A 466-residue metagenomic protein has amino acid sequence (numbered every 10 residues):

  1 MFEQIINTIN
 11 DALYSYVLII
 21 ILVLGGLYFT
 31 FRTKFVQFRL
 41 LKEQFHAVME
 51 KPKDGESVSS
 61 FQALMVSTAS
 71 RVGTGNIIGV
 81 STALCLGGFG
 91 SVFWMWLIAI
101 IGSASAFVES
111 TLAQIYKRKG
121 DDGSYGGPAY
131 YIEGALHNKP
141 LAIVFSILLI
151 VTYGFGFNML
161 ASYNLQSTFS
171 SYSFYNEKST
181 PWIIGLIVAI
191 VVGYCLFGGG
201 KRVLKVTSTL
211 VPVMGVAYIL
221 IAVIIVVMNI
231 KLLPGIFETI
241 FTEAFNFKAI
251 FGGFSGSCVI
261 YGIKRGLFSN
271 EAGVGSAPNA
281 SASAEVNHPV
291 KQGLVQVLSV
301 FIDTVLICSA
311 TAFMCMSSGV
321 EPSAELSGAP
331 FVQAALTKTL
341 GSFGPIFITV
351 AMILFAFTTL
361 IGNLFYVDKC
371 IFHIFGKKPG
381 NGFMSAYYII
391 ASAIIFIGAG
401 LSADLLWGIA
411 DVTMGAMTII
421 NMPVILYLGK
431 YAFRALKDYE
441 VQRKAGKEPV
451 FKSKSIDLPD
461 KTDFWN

Functional and structural regions predicted by a protein language model:
M1-T74, L84-G90, G102, L426-N466: N-terminal alpha-helical transmembrane segments of multi-pass membrane transport and channel/translocase proteins
F2, R32-Q37, G75-V80, F89 (+6 more regions): Transmembrane helix-loop junctions in multi-pass membrane proteins
I21-Y28, R32-F45, N164-F169, T180-M228 (+3 more regions): Membrane-interface loop-to-helix entry segments
G25-T30, I98-D122, P128-A129, E133-Y163 (+3 more regions): Helix-loop-helix module between adjacent transmembrane segments
T30, F107-Y116, D121, I221-T239 (+4 more regions): Extracellular/periplasmic helix-exit of transmembrane alpha-helices
F35-S60, T82-L84, G88-S91, A104-L136 (+3 more regions): Flexible loop linkers connecting adjacent transmembrane helices in multi-pass alpha-helical membrane transporters
D54-L86, L112-I115, D121-A129, E133 (+2 more regions): Alpha-helical membrane segments and immediately flanking helix-loop junctions that form or couple to the substrate/ion
I101-E109, L186-G200, V211-K231, K264-R265 (+2 more regions): Selective recognition of specific alpha-helical transmembrane segments in multi-pass small-molecule
